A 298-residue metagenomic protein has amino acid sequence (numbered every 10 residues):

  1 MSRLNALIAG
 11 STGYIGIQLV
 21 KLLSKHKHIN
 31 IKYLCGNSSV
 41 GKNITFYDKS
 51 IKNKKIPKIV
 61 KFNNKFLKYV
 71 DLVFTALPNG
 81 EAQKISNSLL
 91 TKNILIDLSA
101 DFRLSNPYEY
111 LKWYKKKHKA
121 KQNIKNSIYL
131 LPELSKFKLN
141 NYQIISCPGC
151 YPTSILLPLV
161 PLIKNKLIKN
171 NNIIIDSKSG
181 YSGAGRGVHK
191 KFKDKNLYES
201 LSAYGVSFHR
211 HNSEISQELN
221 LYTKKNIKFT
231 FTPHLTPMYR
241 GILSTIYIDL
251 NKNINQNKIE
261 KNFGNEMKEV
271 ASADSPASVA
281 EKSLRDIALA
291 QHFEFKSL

Functional and structural regions predicted by a protein language model:
M1-N5, Y69, A273-A277, E281: Short, Lys/Arg-enriched, disordered terminal segments
S2-V206: N-terminal Rossmann-like NAD(P) cofactor-binding subdomain of oxidoreductases, focused on the glycine-rich
G183-V270, H292-L298: Charged docking surfaces used in two-component/phosphorelay signaling
A271-S297: N-terminal low-complexity segments that are often proline-rich with Ser/Thr-Pro
